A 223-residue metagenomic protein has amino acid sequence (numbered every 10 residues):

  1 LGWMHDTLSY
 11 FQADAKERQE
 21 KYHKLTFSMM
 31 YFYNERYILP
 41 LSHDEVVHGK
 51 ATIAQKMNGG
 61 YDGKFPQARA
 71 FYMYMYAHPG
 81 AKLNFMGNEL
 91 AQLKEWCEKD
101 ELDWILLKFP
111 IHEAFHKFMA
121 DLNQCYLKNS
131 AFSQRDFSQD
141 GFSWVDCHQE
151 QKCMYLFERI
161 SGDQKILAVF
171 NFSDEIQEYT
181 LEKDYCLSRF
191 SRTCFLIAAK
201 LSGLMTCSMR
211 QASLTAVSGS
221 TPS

Functional and structural regions predicted by a protein language model:
L1-F65, R69-M73, A77, A131: Glycan-recognition surfaces
R18-E20, G49-K50, G59-N84, N88-S223: Carbohydrate-interacting/catalytic domains
